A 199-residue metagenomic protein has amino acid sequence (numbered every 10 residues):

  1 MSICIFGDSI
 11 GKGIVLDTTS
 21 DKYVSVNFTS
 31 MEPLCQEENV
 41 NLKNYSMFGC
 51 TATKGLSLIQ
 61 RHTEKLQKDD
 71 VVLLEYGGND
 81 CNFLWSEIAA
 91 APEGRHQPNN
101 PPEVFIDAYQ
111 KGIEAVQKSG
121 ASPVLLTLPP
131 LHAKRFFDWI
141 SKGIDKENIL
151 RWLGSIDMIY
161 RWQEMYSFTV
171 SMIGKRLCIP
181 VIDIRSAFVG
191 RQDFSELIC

Functional and structural regions predicted by a protein language model:
M1-S46, T63-K68, V72: Serine-esterase "nucleophile elbow" of acetyl-processing enzymes
I5, I10, A52-K54, I184-Q192: Short alpha-helical interface patches
G11-K12, G49, D80, P130: Active-site micro-motifs of SAM-dependent methyltransferase domains
V15, L56, D193: A short local structural element in Rossmann-fold oxidoreductases
Y45, A52, N99: Short gly/ser-rich anion-binding loops that grip negatively charged ligand groups
Y45-F48, G77: Short strand-loop junctions, especially beta-strand C-caps/beta-turns that link beta-sheets to coils or alpha-helices
C50-Q60: Structural motif
Q60-C199: Alpha-helical cap/lid subdomain in secreted, periplasmic, or secretory-pathway luminal O-acyl-processing enzymes
